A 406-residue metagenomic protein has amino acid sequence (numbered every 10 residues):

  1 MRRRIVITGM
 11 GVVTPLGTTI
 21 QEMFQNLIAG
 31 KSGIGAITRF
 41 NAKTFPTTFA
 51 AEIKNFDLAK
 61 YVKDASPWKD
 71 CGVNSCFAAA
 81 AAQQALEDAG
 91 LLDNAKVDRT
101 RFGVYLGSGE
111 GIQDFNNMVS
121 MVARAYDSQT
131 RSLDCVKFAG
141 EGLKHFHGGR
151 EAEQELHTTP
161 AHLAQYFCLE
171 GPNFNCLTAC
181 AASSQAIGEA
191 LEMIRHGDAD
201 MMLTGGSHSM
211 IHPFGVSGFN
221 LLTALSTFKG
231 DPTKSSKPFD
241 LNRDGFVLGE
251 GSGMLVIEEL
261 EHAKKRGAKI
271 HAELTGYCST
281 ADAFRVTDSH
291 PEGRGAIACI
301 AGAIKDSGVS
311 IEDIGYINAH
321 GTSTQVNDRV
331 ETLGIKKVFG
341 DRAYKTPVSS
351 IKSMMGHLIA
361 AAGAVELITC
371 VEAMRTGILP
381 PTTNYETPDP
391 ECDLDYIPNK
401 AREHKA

Functional and structural regions predicted by a protein language model:
R4-T8, K31, G35, G230-S307 (+3 more regions): Condensing-enzyme catalytic core mediating Claisen C-C bond formation in acyl metabolism
I7, E22, K31-F174, S207-V216 (+1 more regions): Conserved beta-ketoacyl condensing-enzyme motif
Q21-I28, Q113-R131, M193-H196, V216-K229 (+2 more regions): A glycine- and small-aliphatic-rich helix-loop capping segment at beta-alpha/alpha-beta transitions that lines
A42-N55, F115, S209-S236, C278-A298 (+3 more regions): Active-site-adjacent elements of ketosynthase-type condensing enzymes
A78-A89, T159, E258-E259, E292-G308 (+2 more regions): Short, well-ordered amphipathic alpha-helical segments that serve as non-catalytic structural scaffolds within diverse
A78-L91, L156-F167, N173-H208, V247-A268 (+1 more regions): Active-site-proximal alpha-helical scaffold in enzymes
A85-D98, A263-G267, I300-Y316, V338-R342: Phosphate/pyrophosphate-binding loops at sites that engage ATP/ADP/AMP, CoA/4′-phosphopantetheine, polyphosphate
D127-H147, G188, E192, H208-K265 (+2 more regions): Glycine-/small-residue-rich "gating" segment that lines the acyl/pantetheine channel and substrate pocket
